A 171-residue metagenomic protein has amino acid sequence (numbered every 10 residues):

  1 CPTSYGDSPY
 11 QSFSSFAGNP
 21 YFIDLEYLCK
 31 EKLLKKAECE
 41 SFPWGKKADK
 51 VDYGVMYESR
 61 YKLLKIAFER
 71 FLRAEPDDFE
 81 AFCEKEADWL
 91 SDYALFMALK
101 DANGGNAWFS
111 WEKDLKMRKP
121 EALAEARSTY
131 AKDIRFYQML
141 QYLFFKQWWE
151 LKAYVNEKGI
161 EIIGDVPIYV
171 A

Functional and structural regions predicted by a protein language model:
C1-A171: Acidic/aromatic-lined carbohydrate-recognition and catalytic surfaces of CAZymes acting on diverse glycans
